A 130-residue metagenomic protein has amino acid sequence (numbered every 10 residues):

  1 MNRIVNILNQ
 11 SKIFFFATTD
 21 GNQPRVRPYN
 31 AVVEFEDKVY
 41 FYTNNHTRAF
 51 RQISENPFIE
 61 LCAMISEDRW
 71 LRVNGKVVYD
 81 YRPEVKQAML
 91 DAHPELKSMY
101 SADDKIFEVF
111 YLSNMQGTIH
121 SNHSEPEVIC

Functional and structural regions predicted by a protein language model:
N6-G21, I59-A63: A short, Trp-centered hydrophobic/proline-enriched beta-strand micro-motif
Q10-K12, F35-D37, E55-I59, R69-G75 (+1 more regions): A generic structural signal for short beta-strands and their flanking turns/coil linkers
Q23, E67-R69, H120: Short glycine/serine/proline-enriched coil/turn segments at secondary-structure junctions
P24, K38-V39, G117: Hydrophobic residues embedded in beta-strands of well-ordered beta-sheets
Y29-V32, G75-V77: Hydrophobic/aromatic beta-strand elements that line small-molecule binding cavities or substrate pockets in beta-rich
V32-E67: A short mixed-secondary-structure module that forms the rim of ligand-binding clefts
R72-C130: Charged, gly/pro-rich active-site loop segments
